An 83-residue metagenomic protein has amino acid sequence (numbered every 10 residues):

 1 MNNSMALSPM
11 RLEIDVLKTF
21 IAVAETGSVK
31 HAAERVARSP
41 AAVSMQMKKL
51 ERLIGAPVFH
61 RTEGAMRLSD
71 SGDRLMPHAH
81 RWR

Functional and structural regions predicted by a protein language model:
M1-L12, K18: A detector for short, charged/polar N-terminal pre-domain segments
E13-V16, P40, G72, A79: The N-cap/first-turn positions of alpha helices within or immediately adjacent to helix-turn-helix DNA-binding domains
I21-A37: Short helix-boundary/capping micro-motifs
E34, R52, D73: Alpha-helical residues within the helix-turn-helix
R35-V36, M47, I54: Core residues of bacterial helix-turn-helix
E51-L68: A short LG(V/I)-centered, amphipathic sequence patch enriched for acidic residue(s) preceding the LG motif
L53-I54, L75-R83: Alpha-helical linker/hinge and terminal dimerization helices associated with HTH transcriptional regulators
